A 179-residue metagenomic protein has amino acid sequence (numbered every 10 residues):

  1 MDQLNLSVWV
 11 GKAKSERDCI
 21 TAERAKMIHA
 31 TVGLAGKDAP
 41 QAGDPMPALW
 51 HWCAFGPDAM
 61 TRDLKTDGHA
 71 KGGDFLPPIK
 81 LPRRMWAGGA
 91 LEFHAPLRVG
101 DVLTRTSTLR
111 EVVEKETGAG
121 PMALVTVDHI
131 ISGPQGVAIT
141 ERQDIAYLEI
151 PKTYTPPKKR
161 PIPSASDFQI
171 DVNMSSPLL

Functional and structural regions predicted by a protein language model:
M1-K14, W86-M174: HotDog/MaoC-like acyl-thioester-processing domains
M1-V102: Hydrophobic, proline/glycine-rich low-complexity stretches
P177-L179: Acidic/His-leaning functional-site neighborhoods
